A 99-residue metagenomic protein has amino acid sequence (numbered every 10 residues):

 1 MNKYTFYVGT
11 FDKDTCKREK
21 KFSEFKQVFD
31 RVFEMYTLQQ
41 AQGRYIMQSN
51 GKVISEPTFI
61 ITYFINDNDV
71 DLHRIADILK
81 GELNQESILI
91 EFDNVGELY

Functional and structural regions predicted by a protein language model:
M1-Y99: Positively charged, small/polar-rich N-terminal and surface patches that mediate targeting and assembly and bind
